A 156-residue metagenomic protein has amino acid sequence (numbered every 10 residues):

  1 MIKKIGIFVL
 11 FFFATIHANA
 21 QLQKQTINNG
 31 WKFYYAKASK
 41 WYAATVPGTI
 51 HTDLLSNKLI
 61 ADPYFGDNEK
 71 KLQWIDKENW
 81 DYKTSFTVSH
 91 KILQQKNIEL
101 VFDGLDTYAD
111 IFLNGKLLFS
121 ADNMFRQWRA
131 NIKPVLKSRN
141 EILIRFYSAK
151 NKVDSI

Functional and structural regions predicted by a protein language model:
M1-Q23: Bacterial Sec-dependent N-terminal signal peptides
I7-F12, W41, Y64, S85: Intrinsic disorder/low-structure terminal segments
I7-F8, L55, A130: General helical structural elements
F12-A14, G48, N57, K71 (+1 more regions): A subset of signal/propeptide-processing and intrinsically disordered low-complexity segments in secreted/extracellular
N19-D67, E141-I156: Accessory carbohydrate-binding/adhesion or oligomerization-edge regions at the termini of glycan-active proteins
Q23-Y34, K77-I156: Accessory beta-strand-rich segments of carbohydrate-active enzymes
L72-D76: Short, solvent-exposed beta-strand/turn "edge" segments of beta-rich domains on protein surfaces
